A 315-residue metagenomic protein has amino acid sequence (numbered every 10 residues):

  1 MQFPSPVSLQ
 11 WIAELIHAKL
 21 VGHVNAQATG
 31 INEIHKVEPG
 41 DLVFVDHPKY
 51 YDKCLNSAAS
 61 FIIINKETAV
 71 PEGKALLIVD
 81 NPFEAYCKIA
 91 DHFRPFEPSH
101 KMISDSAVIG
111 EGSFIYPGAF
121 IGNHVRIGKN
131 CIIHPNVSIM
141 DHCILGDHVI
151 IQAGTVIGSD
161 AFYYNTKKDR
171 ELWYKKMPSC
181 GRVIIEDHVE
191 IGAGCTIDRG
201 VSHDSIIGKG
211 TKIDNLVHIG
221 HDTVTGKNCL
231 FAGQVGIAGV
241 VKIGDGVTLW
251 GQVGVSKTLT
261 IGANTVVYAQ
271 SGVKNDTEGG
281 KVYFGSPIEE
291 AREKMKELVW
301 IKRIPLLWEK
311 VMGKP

Functional and structural regions predicted by a protein language model:
M1-K101, D105-S106, H148, G154-T155 (+4 more regions): Terminal amphipathic alpha-helical/low-complexity segments used for targeting or macromolecular assembly
F44, K101-E290: Structural signal for interior beta-strand "rungs" in well-ordered beta-sheet cores of soluble enzyme domains
